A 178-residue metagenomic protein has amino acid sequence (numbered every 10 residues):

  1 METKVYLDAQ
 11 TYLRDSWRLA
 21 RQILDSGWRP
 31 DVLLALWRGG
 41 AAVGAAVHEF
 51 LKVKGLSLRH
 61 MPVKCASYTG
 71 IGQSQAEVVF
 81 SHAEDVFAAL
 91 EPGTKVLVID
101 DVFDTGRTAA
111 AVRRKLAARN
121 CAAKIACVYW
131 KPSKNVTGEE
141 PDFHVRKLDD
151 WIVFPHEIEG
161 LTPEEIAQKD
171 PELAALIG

Functional and structural regions predicted by a protein language model:
M1-G178: PRPP-associated nucleotide enzymes
